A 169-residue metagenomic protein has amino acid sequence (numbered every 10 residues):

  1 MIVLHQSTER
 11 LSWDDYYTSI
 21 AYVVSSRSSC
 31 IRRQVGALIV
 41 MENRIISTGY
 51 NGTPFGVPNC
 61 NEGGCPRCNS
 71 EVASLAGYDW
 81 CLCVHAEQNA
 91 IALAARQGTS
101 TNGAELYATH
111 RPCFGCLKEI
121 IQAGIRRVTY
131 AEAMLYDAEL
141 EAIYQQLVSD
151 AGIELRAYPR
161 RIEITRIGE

Functional and structural regions predicted by a protein language model:
M1-E169: Zinc-dependent deaminase catalytic domain
